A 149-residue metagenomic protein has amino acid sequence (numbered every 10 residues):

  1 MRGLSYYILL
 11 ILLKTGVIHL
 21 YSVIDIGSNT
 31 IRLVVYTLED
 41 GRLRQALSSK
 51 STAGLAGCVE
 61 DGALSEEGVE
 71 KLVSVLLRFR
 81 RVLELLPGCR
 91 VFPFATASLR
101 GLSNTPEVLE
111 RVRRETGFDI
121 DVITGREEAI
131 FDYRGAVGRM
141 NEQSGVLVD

Functional and structural regions predicted by a protein language model:
R2-I26, V34-V148: Nucleotide/phosphate-binding catalytic cleft detector across ATP-hydrolyzing and phosphate-transferring enzymes
T30: Glycine-rich phosphate-binding loop
